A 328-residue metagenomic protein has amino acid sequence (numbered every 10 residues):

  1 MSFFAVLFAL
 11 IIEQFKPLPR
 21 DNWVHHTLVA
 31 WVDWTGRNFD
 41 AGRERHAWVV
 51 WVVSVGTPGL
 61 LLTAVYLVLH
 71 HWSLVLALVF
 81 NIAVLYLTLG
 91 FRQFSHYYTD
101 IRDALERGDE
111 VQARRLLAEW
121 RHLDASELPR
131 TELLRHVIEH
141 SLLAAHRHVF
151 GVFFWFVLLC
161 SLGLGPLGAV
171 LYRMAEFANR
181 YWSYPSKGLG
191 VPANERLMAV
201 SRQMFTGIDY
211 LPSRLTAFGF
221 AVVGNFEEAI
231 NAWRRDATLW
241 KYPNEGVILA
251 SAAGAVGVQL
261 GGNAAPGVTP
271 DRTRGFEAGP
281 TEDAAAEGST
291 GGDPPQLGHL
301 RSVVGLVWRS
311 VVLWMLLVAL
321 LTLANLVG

Functional and structural regions predicted by a protein language model:
M1-G328: Hydrophobic N-terminal alpha-helices or hydrophobic patches in metabolic proteins across all domains of life
